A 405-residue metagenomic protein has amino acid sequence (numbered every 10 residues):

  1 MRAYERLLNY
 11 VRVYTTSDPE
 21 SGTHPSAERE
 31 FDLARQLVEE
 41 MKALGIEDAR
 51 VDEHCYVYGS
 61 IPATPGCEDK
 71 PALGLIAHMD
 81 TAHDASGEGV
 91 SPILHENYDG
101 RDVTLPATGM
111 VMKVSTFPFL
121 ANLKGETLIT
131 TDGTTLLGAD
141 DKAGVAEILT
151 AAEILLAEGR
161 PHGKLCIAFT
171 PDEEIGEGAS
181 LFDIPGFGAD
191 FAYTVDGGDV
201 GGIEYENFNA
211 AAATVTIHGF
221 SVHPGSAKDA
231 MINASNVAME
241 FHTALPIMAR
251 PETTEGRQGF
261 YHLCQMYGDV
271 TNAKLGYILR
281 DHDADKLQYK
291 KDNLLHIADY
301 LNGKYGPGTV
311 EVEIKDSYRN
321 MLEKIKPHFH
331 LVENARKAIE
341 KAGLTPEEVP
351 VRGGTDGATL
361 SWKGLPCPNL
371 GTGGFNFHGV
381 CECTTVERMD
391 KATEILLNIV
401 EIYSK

Functional and structural regions predicted by a protein language model:
R2-E28, I129-T130, Y318, H378-G379: N-terminal capping segment at the start of a domain
G22-K70, G74-I76, D80: A non-catalytic alpha/beta surface segment that caps or lines the substrate-entry region of metallo-dependent hydrolase
E28, T135-A146, K228-N236, C383-D390: Short, conserved micro-motifs enriched in small and acidic residues
C67-P161, F169, A189: Active-site metal-coordination/substrate-binding segment of hydrolases, especially metallo-dependent peptidases
G74-H78, A168-T170, Y193-D196, T216 (+1 more regions): Short beta-strand segments
F117-L120, E126-A139, D172-D299, G308-V310 (+1 more regions): Midchain, well-structured core segments that form catalytic/ion-binding scaffolds
E153-C166, I247-T254, K405: Phosphate-handling active-site elements
S235-K405: Metal-dependent amide/peptide-bond hydrolase catalytic core, centered on the "pita-bread" metallohydrolase fold
